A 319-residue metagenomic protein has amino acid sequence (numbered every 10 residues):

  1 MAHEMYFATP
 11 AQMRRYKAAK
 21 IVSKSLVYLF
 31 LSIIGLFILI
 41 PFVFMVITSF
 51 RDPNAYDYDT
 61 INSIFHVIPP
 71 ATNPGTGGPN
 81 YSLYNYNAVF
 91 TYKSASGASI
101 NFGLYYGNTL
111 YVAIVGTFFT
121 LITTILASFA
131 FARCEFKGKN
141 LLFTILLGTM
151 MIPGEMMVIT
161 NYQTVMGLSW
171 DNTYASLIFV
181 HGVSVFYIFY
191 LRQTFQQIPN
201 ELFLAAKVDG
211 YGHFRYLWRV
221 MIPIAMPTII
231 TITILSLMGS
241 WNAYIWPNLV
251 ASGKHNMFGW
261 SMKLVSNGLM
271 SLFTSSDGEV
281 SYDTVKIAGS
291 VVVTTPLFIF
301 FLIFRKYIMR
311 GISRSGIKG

Functional and structural regions predicted by a protein language model:
H3-A8, R15-A19, S23-G319: A structural signal for multi-pass alpha-helical bundles of membrane permease subunits that mediate small-molecule
